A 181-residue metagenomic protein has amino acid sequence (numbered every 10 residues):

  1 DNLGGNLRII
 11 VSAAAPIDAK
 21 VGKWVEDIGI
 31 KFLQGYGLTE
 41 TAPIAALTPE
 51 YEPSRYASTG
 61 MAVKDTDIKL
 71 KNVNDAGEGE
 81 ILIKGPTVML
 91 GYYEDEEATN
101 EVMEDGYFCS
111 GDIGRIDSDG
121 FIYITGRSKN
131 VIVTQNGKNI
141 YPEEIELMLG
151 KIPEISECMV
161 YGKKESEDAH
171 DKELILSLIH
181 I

Functional and structural regions predicted by a protein language model:
D1-S54: Gly/Ser/Thr-rich phosphate-binding loop
S12-A13, Q34, L70-K71, I83-K84 (+3 more regions): Thr-Gly-centered strand-to-loop micro-motif
G37-L38, E50, V73-D75, E165-E167: Short polar/acidic secondary-structure junctions
P53, V88-G111, E146: Conserved ANL (AMP-binding/adenylate-forming) active-site segment centered on the GW(Y/F)…HTG consensus within
G60-D65, F108: Short coil-to-beta-strand transition motifs
A62-V63, N74-E101, K138-I140: Conserved ATP/PPi-binding loop(s) of AMP-dependent carboxylate-activating enzymes
D67-K84, V102, R115-D119, E167-H170: Conserved beta-loop-beta connector loops within the AMP-binding
G85, L90-G91, I113-I179: AMP-binding/adenylate-forming catalytic core of the ANL superfamily
